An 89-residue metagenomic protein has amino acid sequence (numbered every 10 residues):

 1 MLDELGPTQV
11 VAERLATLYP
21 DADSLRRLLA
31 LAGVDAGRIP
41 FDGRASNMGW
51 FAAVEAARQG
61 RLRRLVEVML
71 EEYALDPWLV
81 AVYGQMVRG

Functional and structural regions predicted by a protein language model:
M1-G6, L15, M48-G89: Death-fold interaction domains
M1-V34: Conserved N-terminal substructure of TIR/SEFIR domains
A16-P20, G43, G60: Residue-level detector of secondary-structure boundary/capping sites
A22-A56: N-terminal helical oligomerization/adaptor modules that nucleate signalosome assembly
